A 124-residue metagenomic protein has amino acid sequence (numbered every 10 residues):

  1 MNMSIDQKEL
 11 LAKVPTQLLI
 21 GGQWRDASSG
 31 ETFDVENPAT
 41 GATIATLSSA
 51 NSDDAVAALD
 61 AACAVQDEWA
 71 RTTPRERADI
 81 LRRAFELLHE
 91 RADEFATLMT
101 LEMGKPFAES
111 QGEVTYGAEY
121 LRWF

Functional and structural regions predicted by a protein language model:
M1-T46, D79, R83, T115: Terminal low-complexity tails and localization/encapsulation signals of metabolic enzymes
A42-F124: Glycine-rich loop-to-alpha-helix module at the N-terminal edge of alpha/beta enzyme cores
